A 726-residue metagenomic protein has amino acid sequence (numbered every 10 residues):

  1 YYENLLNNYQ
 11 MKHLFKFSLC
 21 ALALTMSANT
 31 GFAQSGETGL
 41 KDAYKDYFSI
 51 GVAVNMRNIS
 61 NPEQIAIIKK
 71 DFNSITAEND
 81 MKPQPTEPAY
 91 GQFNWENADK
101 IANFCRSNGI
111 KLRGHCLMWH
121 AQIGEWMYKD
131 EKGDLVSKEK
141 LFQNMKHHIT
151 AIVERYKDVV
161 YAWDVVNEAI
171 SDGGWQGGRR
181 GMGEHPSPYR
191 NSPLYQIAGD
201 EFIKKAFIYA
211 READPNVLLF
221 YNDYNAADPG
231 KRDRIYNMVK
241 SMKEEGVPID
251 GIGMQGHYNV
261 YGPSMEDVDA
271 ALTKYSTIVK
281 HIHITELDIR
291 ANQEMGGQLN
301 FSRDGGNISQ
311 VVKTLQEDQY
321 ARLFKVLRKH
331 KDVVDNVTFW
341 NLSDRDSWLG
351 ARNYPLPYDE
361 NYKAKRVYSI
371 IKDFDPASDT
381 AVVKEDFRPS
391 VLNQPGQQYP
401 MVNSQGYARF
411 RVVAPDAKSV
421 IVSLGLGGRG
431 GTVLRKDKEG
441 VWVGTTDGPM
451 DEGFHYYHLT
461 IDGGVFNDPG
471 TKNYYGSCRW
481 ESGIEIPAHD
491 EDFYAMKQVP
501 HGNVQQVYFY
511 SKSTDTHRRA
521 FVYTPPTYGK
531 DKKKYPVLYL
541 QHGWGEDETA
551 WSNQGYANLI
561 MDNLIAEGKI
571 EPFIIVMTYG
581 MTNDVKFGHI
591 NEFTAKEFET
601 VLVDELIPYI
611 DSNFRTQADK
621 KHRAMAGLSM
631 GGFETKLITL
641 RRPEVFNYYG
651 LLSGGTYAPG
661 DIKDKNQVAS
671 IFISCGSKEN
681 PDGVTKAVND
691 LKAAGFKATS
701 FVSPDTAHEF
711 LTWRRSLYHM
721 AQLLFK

Functional and structural regions predicted by a protein language model:
Y1-S35, A377-T380: Bacterial Sec-dependent N-terminal signal peptides
Q34-S74, E78: Boundary/entry segment of secreted carbohydrate-active catalytic domains
E37-T38, K70, S74-P88, E96-F220 (+2 more regions): Substrate-binding cleft and catalytic face of glycoside hydrolase catalytic domains, especially the flexible beta-alpha
A43-F48, N55-R57, P62, G181-G183 (+1 more regions): Noncatalytic carbohydrate-binding groove/subsite architecture in carbohydrate-active enzymes
A53-E63, P83-E96, I170-D172, N225-R234 (+6 more regions): Acidic-and-aromatic substrate-binding clefts and catalytic sites of carbohydrate-active enzymes
M56-D71, Q143-I152, K231-M242, V268 (+2 more regions): Short, acidic/polar
E87, R155, E168-G174, G178-A198 (+5 more regions): Aromatic-rich peripheral "rim/lid" segments of glycoside hydrolase catalytic domains that contact and position glycan
V383, G396, N403-I421, G425-G430 (+1 more regions): Non-catalytic cap/lid and distal C-terminal segments of serine-dependent acyl enzymes
